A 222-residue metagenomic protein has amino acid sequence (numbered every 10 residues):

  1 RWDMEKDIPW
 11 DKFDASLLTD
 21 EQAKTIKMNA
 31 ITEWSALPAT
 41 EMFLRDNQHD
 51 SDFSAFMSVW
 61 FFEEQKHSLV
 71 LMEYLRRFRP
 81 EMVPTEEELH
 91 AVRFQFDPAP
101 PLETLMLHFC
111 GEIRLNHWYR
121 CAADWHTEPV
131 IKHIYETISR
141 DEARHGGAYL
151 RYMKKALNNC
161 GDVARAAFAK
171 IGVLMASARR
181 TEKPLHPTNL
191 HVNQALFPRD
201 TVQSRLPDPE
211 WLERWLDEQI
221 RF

Functional and structural regions predicted by a protein language model:
R1-F222: Non-heme di-metal
